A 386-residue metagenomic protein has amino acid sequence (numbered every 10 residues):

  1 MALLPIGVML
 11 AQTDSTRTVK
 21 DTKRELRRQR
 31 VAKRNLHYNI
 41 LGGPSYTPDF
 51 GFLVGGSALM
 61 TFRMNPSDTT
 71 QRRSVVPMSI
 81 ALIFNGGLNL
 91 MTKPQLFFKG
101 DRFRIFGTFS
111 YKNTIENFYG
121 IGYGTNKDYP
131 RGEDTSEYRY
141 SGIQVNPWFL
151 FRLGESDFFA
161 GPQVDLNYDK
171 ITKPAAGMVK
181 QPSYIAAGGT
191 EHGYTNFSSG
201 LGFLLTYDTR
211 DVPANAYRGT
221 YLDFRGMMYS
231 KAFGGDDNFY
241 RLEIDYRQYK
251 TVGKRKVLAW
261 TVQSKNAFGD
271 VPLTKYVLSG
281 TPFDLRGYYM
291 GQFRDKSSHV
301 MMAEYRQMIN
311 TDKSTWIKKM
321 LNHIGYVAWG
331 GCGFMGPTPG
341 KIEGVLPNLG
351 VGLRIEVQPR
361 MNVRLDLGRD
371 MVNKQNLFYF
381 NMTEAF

Functional and structural regions predicted by a protein language model:
M9-K33: Sec-dependent signal peptide cleavage junction
R24-L36, M64-R73, K99-R104, G154-D157 (+6 more regions): Short loop/turn motifs that connect adjacent beta-strands in outer-membrane beta-barrel proteins
R30-I40, Y46-G193, G291, N362 (+2 more regions): Gram-negative/organellar outer-membrane beta-barrel architecture
Y38-I40, V54-G56, L88-T92, S141-P147 (+7 more regions): Hydrophobic, lipid-facing positions within transmembrane beta-strands of outer-membrane proteins
I40-G42, V76-I80, I105-F109, A160-P162 (+8 more regions): Membrane-embedded beta-strand positions of outer-membrane beta-barrel proteins
T61-N65, S79-N85, K112-E116, N167-I171 (+7 more regions): Sequence/structural signature of outer-membrane beta-barrel proteins
A175-H192, N196-S199, R255, S298-S314 (+2 more regions): Outer-membrane beta-barrel transmembrane domain signature
L201-G202, T206, R210-M320: C-terminal outer-membrane beta-barrel translocator/porin domains of Gram-negative envelope proteins and their
